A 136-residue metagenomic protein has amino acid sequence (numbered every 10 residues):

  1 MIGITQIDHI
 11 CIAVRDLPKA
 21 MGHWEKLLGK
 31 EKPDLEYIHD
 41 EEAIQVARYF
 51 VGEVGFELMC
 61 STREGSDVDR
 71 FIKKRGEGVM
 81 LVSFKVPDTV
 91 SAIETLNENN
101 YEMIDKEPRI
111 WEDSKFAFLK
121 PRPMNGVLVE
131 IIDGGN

Functional and structural regions predicted by a protein language model:
M1-E42: Long, hydrophobic N-terminal alpha-helical segment
M1-G3, E36, A47-Y49, E57 (+1 more regions): Vicinal oxygen chelate
I7-R15, A47-F50, R70-V90, A117: Vicinal oxygen chelate
C11-R15, H23, V54-S61, R70 (+4 more regions): A structural feature that tracks compact, well-ordered secondary-structure segments with a strong bias toward
K26-L27, K74, E98: Residues at alpha-helix termini
P33-E36, G65-R70: A short, acidic/glycine-rich surface segment
D40-E42, E64, W111-E112: Short solvent-exposed loop/turn micro-motifs enriched in small/polar/acidic residues
